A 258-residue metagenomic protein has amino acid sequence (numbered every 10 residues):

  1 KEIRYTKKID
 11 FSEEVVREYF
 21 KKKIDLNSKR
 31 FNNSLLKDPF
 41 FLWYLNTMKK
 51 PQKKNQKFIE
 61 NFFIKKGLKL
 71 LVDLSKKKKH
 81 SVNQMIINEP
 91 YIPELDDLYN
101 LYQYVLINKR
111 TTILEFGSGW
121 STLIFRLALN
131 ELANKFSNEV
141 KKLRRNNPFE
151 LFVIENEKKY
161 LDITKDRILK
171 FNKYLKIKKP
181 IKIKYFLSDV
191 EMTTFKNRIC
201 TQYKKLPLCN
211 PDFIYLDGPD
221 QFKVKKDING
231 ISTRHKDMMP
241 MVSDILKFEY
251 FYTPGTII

Functional and structural regions predicted by a protein language model:
E2-T47: Eukaryotic calmodulin/EF-hand partner-binding IQ helices, IQ-like basic amphipathic helices, and related
K49-E60: N-terminal auxiliary segments of SAM/dcSAM-dependent transferases
K78-N108: Class I SAM-dependent methyltransferase Rossmann-like catalytic core, especially the SAM/SAH-binding loop
E94-L95, F195, D237-M241: A conditional alpha-helix N-cap/helix-loop micro-motif detector
L98-Y104, N108, T112-I177, I183: SAM cofactor-binding core of SAM-dependent methyltransferases, primarily the Rossmann-like beta-alpha-beta module
K165-L208: S-adenosyl-L-methionine
L208-D217: Short SAM/SAH-binding signature in class I
D220-I258: C-terminal substrate-binding/active-site "lid" region of AdoMet-derived donor-dependent transferases
